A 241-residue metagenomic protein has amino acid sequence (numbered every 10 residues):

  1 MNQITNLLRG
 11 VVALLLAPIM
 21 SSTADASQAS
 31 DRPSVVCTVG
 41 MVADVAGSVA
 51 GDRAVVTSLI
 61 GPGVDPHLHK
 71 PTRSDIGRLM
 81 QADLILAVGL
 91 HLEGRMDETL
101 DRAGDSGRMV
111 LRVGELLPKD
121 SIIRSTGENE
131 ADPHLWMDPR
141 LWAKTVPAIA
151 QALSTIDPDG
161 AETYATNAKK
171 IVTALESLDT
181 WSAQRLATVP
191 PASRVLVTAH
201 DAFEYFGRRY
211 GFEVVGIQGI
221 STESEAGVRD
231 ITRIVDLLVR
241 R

Functional and structural regions predicted by a protein language model:
M1-N6: N-terminal secretory signal peptides that target proteins for export/translocation
R9-S21: Bacterial N-terminal signal peptides
D25-R241: Extracytoplasmic metal-acquisition and chelation regions
